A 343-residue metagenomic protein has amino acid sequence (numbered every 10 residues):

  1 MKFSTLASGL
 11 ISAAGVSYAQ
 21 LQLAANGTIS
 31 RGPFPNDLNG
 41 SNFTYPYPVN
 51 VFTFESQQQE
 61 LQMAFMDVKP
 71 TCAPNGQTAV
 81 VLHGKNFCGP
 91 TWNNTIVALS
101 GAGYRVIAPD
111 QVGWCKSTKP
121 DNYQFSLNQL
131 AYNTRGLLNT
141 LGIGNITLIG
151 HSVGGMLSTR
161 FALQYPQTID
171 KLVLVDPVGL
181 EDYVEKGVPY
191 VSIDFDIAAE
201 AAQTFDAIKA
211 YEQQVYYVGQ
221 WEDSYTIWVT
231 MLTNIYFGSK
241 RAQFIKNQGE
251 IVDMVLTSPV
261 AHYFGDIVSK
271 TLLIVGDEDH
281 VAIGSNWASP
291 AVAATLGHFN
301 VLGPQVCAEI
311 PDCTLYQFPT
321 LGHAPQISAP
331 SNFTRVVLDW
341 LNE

Functional and structural regions predicted by a protein language model:
M1-Q20: Fungal secretory targeting signals
L38-P70: N-terminal cap/lid segment of alpha/beta-hydrolase-fold proteins
F52, F237-G303, A308: Conserved serine/cysteine hydrolase catalytic core
Q57-K116, I327: Conserved HGGG/HGGXW glycine-rich cap/lid loop of the alpha/beta-hydrolase fold
N128-I146: Conserved acidic catalytic loop of the alpha/beta-hydrolase fold
G150, G154, S158: Gly/Ala-rich beta-loop-alpha elbow adjacent to hydrolase catalytic centers
T159, L163, D170-Q203: Flexible "cap/lid" loop of the alpha/beta hydrolase fold
H298-E343: Catalytic active-site module of serine/aspartate enzymes centered on a nucleophile-bearing elbow/loop
